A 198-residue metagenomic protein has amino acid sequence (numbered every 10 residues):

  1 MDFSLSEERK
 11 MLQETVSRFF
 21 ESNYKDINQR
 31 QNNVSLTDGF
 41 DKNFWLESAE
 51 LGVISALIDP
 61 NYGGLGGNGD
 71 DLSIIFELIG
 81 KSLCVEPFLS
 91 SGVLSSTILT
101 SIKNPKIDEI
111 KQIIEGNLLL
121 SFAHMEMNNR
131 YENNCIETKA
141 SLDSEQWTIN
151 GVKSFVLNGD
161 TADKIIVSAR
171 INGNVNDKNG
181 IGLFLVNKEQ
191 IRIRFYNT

Functional and structural regions predicted by a protein language model:
M1-L89, Q112: Amphipathic, small/basic residue-rich leader segments at the start of a protein or domain
N61-G63, M125-N129, K153-F155, R170-N174 (+1 more regions): Short beta-turn/strand-loop junction motif enriched in small, turn-promoting residues
S73-F76, S96-L99, I166, L185: Conserved protein kinase catalytic domain
C84-P105: N-terminal glycine-rich flavin-associated loop
G116-E126: A short, Trp-centered hydrophobic/proline-enriched beta-strand micro-motif
T138-S141: A structural signal for short hydrophobic beta-strand segments in well-ordered beta-sheet cores
N150-R194: A short core secondary-structure module
